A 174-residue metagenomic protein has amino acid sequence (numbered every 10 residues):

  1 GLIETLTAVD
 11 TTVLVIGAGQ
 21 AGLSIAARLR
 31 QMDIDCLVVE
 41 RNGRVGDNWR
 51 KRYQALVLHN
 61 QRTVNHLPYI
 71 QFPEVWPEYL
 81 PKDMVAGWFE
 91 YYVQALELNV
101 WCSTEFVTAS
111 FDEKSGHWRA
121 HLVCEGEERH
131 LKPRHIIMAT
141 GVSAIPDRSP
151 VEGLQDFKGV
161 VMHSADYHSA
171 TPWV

Functional and structural regions predicted by a protein language model:
G1-L6, L67, V75, P81-M84 (+1 more regions): Glycine-rich dinucleotide-binding loop and its adjacent helix/turn
D10-T12, S103, V174: Phosphate-coordination loops involved in phosphoryl transfer and adenosine-cofactor binding
D10-V38: N-terminal Rossmann-like FAD-binding beta1-loop-alpha1 element of flavoenzymes
T11, K132-R134, G159: Active-site acidic short loop of glycosyltransferases
I25, N48, D147-S149: Short glycine-/acidic-enriched loop or helix-start segments at secondary-structure transitions that form or flank
G43-V45: Helix N-cap at the beta1-alpha1 junction of Rossmann-like dinucleotide-binding domains, i.e., the first residues
D47-G87: Glycine-rich active-site loop/strand segments that organize a redox cofactor
Y79-I145: Feature captures the FAD/FMN-dependent oxidoreductase FAD-binding
